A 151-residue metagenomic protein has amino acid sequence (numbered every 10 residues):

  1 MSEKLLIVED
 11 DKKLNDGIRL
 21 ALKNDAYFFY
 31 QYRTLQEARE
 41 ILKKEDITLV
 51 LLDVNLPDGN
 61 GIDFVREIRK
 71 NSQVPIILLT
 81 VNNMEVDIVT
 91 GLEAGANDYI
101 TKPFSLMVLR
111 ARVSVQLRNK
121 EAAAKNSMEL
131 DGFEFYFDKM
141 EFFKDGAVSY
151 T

Functional and structural regions predicted by a protein language model:
M1-R118: N-terminal/domain-start alpha-helical segments
S2, Q73, A124-K125, L130: A structure-centric signal for secondary-structure junctions around beta-strands
A26, M128, G146: Conserved short-loop catalytic and cofactor-binding motifs
V115-S127: The C-terminal output helix
L130, F137, K144-D145: Structural motif
Y150-T151: Conserved small/polar residues in nucleotide/adenosyl-binding loops
